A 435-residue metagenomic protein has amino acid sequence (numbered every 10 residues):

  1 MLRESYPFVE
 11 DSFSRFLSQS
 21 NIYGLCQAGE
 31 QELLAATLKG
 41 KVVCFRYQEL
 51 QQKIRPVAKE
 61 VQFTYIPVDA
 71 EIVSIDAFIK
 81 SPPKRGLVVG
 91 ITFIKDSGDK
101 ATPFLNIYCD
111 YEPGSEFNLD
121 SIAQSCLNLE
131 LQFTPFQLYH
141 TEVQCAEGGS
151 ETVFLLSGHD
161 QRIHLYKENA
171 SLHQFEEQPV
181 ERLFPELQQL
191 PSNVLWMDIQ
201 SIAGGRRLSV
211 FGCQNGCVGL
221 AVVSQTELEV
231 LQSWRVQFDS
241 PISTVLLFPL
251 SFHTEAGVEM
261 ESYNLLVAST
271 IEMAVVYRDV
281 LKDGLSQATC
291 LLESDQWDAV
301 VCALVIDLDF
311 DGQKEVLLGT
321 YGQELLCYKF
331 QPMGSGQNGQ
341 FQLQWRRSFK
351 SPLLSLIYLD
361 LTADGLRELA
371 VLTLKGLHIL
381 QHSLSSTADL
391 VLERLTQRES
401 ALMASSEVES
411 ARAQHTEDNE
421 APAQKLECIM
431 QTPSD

Functional and structural regions predicted by a protein language model:
M1-D435: Beta-propeller-forming repeat regions
